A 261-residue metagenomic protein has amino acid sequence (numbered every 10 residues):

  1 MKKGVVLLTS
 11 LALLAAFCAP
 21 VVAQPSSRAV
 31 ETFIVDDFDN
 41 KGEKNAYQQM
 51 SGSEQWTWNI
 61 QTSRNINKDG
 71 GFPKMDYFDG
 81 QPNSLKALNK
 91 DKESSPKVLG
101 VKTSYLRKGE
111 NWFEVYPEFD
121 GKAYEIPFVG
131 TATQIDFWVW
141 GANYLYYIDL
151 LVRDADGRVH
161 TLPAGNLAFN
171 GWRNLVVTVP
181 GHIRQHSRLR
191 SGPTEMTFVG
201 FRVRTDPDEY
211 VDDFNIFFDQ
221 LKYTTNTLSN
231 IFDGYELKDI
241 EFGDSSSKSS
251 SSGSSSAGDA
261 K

Functional and structural regions predicted by a protein language model:
M1-G4: Positively charged n-region of N-terminal signal peptides that target proteins for export
L7-L8, S95: Intrinsically disordered, low-complexity segments enriched in polar/charged small residues
L8-A16: Bacterial N-terminal signal peptides
F17-A23: Sec/Tat signal peptide C-region and signal peptidase I cleavage site
A23-K261: Beta-rich carbohydrate-recognition modules and glycan-binding surfaces
